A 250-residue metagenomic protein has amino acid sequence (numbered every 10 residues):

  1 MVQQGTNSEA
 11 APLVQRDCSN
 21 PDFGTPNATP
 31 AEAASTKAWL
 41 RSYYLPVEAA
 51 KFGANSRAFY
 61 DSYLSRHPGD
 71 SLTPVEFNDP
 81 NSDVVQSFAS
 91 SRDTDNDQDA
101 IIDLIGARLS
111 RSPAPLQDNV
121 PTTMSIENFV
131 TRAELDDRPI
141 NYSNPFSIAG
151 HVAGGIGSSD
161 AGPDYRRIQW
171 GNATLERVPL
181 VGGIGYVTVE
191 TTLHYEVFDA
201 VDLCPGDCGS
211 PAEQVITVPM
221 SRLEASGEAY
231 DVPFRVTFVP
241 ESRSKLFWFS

Functional and structural regions predicted by a protein language model:
M1, D17-S19, L203-G209: Sequence contexts marking disulfide-bonded cysteines in secreted/extracellular proteins
V2-A173: Membrane-inserting hydrophobic helices used for pore formation or membrane fusion
G5, I105, F129, E190 (+3 more regions): Compositionally biased, intrinsically disordered low-complexity segments
S8-E9, P26, T131, L180 (+3 more regions): N-terminal cationic amphipathic segment used for targeting or macromolecule association
E32, G183, D199-S250: Active-site or metal-binding loop neighborhoods of secreted/extracellular toxin and effector enzymes
H67-P68, D137, V197, G227 (+1 more regions): Short, flexible coil/linker elements and helix-boundary hinge sites characteristic of intrinsically disordered
E127, D136, A149, E176-V178 (+2 more regions): A structural detector for beta-sheet-dominated domains
V152-P211: Acidic, glycine-rich flexible loop segments
